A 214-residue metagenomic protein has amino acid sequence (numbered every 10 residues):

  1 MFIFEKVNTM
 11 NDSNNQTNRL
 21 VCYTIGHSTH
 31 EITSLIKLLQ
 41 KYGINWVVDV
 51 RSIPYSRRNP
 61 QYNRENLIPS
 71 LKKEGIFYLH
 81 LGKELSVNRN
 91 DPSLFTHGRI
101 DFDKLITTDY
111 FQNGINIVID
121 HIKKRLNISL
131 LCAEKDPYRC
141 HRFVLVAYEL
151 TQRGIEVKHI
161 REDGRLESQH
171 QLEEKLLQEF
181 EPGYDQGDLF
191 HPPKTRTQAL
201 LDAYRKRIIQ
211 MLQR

Functional and structural regions predicted by a protein language model:
F2-R214: Residues lining hydrophobic/aromatic ligand-binding pockets adjacent to catalytic sites
